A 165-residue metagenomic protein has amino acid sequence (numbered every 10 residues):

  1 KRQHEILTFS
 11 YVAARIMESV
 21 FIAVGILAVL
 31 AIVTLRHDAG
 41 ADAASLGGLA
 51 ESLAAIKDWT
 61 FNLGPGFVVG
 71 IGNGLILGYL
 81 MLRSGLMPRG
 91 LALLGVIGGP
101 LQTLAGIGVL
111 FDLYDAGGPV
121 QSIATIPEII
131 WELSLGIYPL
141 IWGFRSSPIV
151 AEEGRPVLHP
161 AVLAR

Functional and structural regions predicted by a protein language model:
K1-R165: Hydrophobic, aromatic-enriched alpha-helical segments typical of multi-pass transmembrane helices
